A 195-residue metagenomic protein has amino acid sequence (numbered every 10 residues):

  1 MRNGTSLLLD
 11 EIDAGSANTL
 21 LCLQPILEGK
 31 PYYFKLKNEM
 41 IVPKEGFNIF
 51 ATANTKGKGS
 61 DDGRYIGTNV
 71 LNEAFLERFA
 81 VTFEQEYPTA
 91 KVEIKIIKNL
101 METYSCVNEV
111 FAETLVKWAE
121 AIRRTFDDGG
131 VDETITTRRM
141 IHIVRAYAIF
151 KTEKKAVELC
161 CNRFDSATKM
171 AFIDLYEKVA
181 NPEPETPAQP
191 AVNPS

Functional and structural regions predicted by a protein language model:
M1-S195: C-terminal regulatory/interaction module of P-loop NTP-utilizing enzymes
